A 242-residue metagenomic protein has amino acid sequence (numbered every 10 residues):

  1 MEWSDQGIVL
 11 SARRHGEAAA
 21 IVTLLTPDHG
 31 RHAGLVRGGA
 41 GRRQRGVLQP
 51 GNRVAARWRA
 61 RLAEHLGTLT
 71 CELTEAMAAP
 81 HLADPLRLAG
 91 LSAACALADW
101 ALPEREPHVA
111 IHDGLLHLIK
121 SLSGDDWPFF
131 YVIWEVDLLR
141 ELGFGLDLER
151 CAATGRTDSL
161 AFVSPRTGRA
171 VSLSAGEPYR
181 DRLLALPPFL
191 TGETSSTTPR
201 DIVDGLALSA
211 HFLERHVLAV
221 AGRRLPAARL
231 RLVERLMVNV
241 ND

Functional and structural regions predicted by a protein language model:
M1-I21, L25-D242: Non-catalytic alpha-helical scaffolds and adjoining flexible linkers that form interface surfaces for assembly
